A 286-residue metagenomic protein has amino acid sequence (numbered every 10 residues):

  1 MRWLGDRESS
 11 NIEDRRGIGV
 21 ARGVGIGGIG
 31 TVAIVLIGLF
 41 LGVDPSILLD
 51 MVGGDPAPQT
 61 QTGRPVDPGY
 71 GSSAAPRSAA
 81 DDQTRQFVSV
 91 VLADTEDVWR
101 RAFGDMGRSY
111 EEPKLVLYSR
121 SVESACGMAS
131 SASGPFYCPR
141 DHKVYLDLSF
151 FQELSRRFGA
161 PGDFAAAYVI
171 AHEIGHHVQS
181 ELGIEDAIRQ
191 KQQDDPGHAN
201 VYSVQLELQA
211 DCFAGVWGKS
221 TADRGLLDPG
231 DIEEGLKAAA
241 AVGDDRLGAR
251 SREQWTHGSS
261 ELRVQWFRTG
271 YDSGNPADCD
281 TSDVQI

Functional and structural regions predicted by a protein language model:
D6-G19, G23, G28-H257, E261-I286: A Zn2+-metalloprotease active-site environment signal
